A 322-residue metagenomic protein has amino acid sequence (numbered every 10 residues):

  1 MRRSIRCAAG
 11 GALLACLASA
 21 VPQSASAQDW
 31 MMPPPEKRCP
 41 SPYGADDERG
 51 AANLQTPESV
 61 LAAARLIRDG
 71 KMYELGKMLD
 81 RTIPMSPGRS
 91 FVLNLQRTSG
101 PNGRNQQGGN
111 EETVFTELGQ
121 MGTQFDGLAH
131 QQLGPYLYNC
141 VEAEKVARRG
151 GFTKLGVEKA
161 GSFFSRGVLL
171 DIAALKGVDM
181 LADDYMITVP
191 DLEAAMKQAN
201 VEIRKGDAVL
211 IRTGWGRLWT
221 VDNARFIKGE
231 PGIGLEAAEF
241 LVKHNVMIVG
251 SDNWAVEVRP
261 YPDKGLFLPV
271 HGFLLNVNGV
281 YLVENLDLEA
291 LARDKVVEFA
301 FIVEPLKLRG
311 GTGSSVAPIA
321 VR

Functional and structural regions predicted by a protein language model:
M1-A12: Bacterial N-terminal signal peptides that target proteins for export
R3-S4, A20, Q120: Exposed boundary/loop context
G10-A20: Bacterial N-terminal signal peptides
P22-S24: Long, low-complexity intrinsically disordered regions enriched in Ser/Thr/Asp/Glu with frequent Gly/Pro
S26-R322: Active-/binding-site microenvironments in catalytic and ligand-binding cores
